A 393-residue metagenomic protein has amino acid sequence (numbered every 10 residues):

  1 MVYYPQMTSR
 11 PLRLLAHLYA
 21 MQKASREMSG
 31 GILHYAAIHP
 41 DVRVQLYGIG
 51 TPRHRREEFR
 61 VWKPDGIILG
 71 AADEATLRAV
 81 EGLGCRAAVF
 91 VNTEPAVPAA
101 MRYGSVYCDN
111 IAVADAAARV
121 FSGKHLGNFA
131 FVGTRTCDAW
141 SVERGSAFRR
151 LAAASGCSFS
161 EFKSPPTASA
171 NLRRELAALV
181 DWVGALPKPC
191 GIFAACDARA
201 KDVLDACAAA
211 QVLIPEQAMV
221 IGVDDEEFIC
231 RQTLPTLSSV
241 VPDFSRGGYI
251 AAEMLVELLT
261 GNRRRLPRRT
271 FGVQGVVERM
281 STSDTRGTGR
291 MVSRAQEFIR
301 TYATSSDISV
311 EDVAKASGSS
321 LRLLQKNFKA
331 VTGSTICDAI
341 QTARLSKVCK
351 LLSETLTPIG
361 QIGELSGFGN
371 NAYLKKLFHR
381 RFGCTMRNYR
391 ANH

Functional and structural regions predicted by a protein language model:
M1-I68, T76-A316, L321, Q325 (+8 more regions): Bacterial carbohydrate/catabolite-sensing allosteric modules
F328-T335, K376-Y389: A secondary-structure capping/hinge motif
